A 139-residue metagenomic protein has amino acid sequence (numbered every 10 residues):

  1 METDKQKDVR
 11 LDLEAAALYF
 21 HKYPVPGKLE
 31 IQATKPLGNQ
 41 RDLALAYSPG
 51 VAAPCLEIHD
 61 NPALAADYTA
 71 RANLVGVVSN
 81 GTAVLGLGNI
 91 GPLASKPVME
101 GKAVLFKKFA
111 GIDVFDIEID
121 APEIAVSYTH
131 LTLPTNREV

Functional and structural regions predicted by a protein language model:
L11-Y19: Ser/Thr/Pro-rich, acidic low-complexity intrinsically disordered regulatory segments
Y23, A65-R71, V78, K107-K108: Solvent-exposed alpha-helices and their adjacent loops that cap or buttress functional pockets in soluble metabolic
Y23-D67: An N-cap/entry alpha-helix motif that binds or orients negatively charged groups
N39, S79-G88, F106-I117: Gly-rich Lys/Arg/Thr-decorated short loops/hinges at beta-loop-alpha junctions or inter-strand turns that position
L85-M99: Glycine- and acidic-residue-enriched helix-capping/strand-helix junction motifs
I117-I124: Short beta->alpha junction loops
T129-T135: Conserved small/polar residues in nucleotide/adenosyl-binding loops
